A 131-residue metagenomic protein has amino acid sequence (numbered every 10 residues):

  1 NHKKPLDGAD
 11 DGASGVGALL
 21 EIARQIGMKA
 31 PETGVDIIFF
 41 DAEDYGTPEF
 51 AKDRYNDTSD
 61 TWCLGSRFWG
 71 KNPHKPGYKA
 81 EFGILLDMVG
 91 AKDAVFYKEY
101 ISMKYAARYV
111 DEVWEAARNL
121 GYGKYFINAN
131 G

Functional and structural regions predicted by a protein language model:
K3-E112, G121: Acidic/histidine-rich catalytic neighborhood of metal-dependent amide-processing enzymes
A117: Conserved hydrophobic residues forming the short capping helix/wall of the S-adenosyl-L-methionine
G121-G131: Short catalytic/ligand-gating loop segments at beta-alpha or beta-beta junctions within enzyme catalytic domains
